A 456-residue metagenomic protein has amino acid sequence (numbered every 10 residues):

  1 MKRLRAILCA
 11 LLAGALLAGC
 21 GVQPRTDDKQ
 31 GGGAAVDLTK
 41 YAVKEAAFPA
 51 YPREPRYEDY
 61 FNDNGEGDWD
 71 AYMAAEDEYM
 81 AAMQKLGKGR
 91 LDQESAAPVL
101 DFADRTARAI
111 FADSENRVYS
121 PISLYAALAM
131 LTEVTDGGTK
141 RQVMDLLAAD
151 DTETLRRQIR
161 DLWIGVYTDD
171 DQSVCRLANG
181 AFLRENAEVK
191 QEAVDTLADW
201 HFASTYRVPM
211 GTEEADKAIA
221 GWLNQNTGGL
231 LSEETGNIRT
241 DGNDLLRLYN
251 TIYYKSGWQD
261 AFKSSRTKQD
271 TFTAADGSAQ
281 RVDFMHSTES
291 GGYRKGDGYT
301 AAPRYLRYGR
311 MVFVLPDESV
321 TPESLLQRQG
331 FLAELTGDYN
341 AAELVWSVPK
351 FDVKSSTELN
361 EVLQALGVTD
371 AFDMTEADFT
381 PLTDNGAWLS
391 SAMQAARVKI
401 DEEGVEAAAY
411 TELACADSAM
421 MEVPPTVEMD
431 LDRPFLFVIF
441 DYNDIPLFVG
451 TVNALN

Functional and structural regions predicted by a protein language model:
M1-L8: Bacterial N-terminal signal peptides that target proteins for export
L16-G19: C-terminal motif of bacterial Sec signal peptides marking the signal peptidase cleavage site
G21-Q23: Bacterial signal peptide processing site
R25-A97: N-terminal low-complexity, Pro/Thr/Ser-rich intrinsically disordered segments that act as propeptides or flexible
A47, A81, K85-A149, I252-G257 (+2 more regions): His/Glu-rich zincin catalytic helix
A47, P52-F61, E66-G67, G87 (+6 more regions): Non-catalytic, conformational "gating/processing" segments within enzyme and secreted inhibitor domains
L248, T300-V314, E422-N456: Extended hydrophobic
P316-N340: Internal alpha/beta scaffold segment
